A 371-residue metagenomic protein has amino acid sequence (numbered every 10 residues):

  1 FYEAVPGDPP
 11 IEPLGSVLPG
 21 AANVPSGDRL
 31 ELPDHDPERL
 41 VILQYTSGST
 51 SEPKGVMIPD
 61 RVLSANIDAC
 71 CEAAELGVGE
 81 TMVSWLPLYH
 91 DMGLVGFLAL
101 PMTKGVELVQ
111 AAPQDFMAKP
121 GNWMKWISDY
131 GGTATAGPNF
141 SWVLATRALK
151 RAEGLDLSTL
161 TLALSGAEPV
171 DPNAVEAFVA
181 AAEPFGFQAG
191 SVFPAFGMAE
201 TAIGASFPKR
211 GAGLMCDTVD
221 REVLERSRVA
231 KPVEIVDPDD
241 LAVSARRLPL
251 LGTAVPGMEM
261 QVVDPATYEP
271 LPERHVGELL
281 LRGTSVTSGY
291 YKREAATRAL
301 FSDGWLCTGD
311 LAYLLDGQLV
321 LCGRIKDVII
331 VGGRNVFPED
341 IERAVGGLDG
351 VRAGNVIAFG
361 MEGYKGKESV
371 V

Functional and structural regions predicted by a protein language model:
F1-E3, D115, Y130-A180, S191-T201 (+2 more regions): Adenylate-forming
F1-P37, Q44, L149, L164 (+2 more regions): ANL superfamily adenylate-forming
I11-A21, K54-M57, E107-D115: Short beta-strand->loop structural element characteristic of the AMP-binding/adenylate-forming
S16, G27-Y45, E52, N66 (+1 more regions): Conserved pre-ATP/AMP-binding loop-to-beta segment of ANL
L40, Q44-S49, M82, T135 (+4 more regions): Conserved S/T- and glycine-rich ATP-binding loop of Class I adenylate-forming
S64-T81, D91-T133, A148-A152: Conserved AMP-binding/adenylation subdomain of ANL enzymes
S128, T135, G283, S288-G289 (+2 more regions): AMP-binding/adenylate-forming catalytic core of the ANL superfamily
T161-A163, V170-Q318, K326-V328, I341: Conserved AMP-binding/adenylate-forming
